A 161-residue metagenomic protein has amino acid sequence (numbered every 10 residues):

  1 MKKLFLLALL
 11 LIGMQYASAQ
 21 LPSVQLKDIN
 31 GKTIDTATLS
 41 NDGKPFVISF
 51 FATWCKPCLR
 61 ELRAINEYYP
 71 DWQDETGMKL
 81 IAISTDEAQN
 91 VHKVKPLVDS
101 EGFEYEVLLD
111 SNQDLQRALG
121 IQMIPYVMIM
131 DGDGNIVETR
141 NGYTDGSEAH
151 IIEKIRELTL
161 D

Functional and structural regions predicted by a protein language model:
L4-G13: Sec-dependent N-terminal signal peptides
M14-A19: Sec/Tat signal peptide C-region and signal peptidase I cleavage site
Q25-P45: A short beta-strand-turn-helix
G43-F46, F51-W54, E87, M123: Short pre-active-site segment immediately N-terminal to redox-active cysteine/selenocysteine motifs in thiol-based
V47-I48, L80, V127: Hydrophobic beta-strand anchors of alpha/beta hydrolase catalytic cores
R60-S100, N112-Q116: Structural microenvironment flanking redox-active thiols in thiol-disulfide oxidoreductases
L97-M130: Short, internal strand/loop/helix patches that form the active-site neighborhood or redox-interaction surface
I129-D161: Thiol-/selenol-based redox modules, centered on thioredoxin-like and closely related oxidoreductase domains
